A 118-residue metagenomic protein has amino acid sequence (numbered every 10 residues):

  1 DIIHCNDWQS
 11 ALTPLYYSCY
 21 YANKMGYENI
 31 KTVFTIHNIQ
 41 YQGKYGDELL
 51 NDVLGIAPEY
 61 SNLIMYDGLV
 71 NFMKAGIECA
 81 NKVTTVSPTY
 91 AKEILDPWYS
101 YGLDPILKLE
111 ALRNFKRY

Functional and structural regions predicted by a protein language model:
D1-Y118: Catalytic cores of nucleotide-sugar-dependent glycosyltransferases that transfer UDP/GDP/TDP-activated
